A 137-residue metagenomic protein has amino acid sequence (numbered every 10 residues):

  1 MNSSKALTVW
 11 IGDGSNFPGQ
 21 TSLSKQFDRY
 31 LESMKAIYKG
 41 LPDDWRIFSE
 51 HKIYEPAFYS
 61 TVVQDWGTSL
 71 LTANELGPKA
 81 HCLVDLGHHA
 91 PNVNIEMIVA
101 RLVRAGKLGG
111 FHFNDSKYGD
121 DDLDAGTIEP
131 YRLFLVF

Functional and structural regions predicted by a protein language model:
M1, D85, F111: Conserved, mostly hydrophobic/aromatic
M1-G77, H81: Active-site acidic/histidine proton-transfer and metal-coordination neighborhood in alpha/beta enzyme cores
G12, E50-K52, G87, F113-S116: An acidic- and aromatic-residue-enriched active-site/binding cleft used to recognize and process polar
T21, Y59-G67, H88-F137: Gly/Pro-rich active-site loop or hairpin
